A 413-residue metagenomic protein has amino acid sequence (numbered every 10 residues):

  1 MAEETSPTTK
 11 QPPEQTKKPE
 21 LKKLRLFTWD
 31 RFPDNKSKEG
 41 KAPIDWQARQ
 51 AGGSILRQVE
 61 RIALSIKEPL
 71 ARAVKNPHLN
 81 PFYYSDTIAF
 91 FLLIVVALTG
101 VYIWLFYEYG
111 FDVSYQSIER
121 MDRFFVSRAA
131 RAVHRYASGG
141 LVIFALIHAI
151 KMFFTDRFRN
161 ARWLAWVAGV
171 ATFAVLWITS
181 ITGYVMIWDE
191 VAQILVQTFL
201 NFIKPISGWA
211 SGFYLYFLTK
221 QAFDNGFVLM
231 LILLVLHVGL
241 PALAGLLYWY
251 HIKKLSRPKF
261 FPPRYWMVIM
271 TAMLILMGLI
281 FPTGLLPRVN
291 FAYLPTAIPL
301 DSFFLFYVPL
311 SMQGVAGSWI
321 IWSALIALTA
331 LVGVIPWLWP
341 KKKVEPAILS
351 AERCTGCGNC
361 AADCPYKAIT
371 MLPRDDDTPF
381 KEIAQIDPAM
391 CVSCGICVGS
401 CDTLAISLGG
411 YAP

Functional and structural regions predicted by a protein language model:
E4, K10-L56: Short, non-transmembrane cytosolic segments of multipass membrane proteins
E60-V74: Membrane-proximal N-terminal segments immediately preceding the first transmembrane helix
L70, V74-L105, Q116-H134, I147-K343 (+3 more regions): Membrane-embedded alpha-helical bundles of multi-pass integral membrane proteins
E108-F111: Juxtamembrane interfacial secondary-structure elements that flank transmembrane helices in multi-pass membrane proteins
R135-G140: Individual alpha-helical transmembrane segments in multi-pass integral membrane proteins
P336-I348, P373-A384: Short Cys/His-rich Zn2+-coordinating modules
E352-T355, C391: Short Cys/His-rich zinc-binding micro-motifs
N359-P379, Q385, I396-P413: Iron-sulfur cluster-binding cysteine motifs and their immediate structural context in ferredoxin-like electron-transfer
